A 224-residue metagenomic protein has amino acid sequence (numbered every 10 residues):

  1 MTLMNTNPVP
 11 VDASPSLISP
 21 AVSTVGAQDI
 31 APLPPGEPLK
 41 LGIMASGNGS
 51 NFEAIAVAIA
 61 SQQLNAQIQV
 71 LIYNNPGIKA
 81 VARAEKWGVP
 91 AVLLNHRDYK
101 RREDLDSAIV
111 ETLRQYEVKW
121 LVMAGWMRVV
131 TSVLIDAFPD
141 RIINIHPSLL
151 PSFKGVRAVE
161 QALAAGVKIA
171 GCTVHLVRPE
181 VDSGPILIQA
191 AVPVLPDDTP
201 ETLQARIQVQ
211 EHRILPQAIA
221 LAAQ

Functional and structural regions predicted by a protein language model:
L3, P8-K79: N-terminal Rossmann-like dinucleotide-binding module
F52-I55, A80, A84, L134 (+1 more regions): Hydrophobic packing residues within well-ordered alpha-helices of enzyme cores
A58, A124-Q224: Donor/substrate-binding cores of folate-linked one-carbon enzymes
L64-A108: Short, surface-exposed acidic-centric catalytic microdomains
Q69, K119, D140: Conserved acidic residues
Y73-N74, R97-D98, R102-D106, Y116-S132: N-terminal glycine-rich "phosphate-gripper" loop used for MgATP/nucleotide binding and carboxylate activation
P90, K119, K168: Residue-level detector of anion-binding/catalytic polar loops
